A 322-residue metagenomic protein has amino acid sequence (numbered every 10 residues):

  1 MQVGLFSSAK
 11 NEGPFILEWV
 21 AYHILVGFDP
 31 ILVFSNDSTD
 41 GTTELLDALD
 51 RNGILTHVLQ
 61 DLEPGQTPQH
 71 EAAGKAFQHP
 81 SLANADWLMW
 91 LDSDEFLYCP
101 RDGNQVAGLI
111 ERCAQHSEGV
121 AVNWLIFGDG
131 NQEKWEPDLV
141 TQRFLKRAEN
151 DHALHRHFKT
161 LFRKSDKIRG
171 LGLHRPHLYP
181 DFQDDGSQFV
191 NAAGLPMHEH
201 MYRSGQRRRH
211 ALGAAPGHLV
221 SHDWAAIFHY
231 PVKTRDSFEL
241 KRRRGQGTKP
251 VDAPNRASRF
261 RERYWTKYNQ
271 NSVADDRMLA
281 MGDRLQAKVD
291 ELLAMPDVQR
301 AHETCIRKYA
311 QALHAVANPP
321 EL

Functional and structural regions predicted by a protein language model:
M1-I24: N-proximal low-complexity "stem/linker" segments adjacent to membrane-targeting elements
S7, F34-T43: Ser/Thr-glycine-rich phosphate-binding loops at phosphate-binding pockets of nucleotides, nucleotide cofactors
G13-F15, D40-T42, Q66, L97 (+2 more regions): Flexible loop/turn segments at secondary-structure boundaries
D29, D86, E118: Short acidic/polar active-site loop segments enriched in Thr and Asp
D29-D37, V58-L62: Short beta-strand/loop segment that forms part of the nucleotide-sugar
N36, D92-S93, R101: Short acidic donor-binding/metal-coordinating loop in glycosyltransferase active sites
T43-L88, Y98-R101: Active-site-proximal specificity loops/subdomain of glycosyltransferases
E71, C99-L322: Catalytic-site signature of metal-activated, phosphate-bearing donor transferases, centered on the GT-A/GT-A-like
